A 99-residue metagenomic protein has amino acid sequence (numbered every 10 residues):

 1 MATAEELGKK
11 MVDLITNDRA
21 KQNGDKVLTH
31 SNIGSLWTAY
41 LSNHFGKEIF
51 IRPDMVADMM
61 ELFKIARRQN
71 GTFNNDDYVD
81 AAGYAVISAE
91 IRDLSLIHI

Functional and structural regions predicted by a protein language model:
M1-F45: Long, charged low-complexity segments
A4, G8-M11, A57, A66 (+1 more regions): Small-side-chain structural scaffolding
V27-G71: Short, contiguous, well-structured surface segments enriched in hydrophobic/aromatic residues
Q69-L94: Short, compact, well-ordered microdomains
I97-I99: Conserved small/polar residues in nucleotide/adenosyl-binding loops
